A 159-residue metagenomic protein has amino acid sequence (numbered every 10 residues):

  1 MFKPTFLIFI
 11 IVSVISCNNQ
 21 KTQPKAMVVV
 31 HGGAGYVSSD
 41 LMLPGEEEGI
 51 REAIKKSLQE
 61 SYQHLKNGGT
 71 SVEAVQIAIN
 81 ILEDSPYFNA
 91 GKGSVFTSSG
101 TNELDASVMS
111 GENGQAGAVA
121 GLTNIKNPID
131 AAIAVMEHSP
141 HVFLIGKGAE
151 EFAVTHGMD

Functional and structural regions predicted by a protein language model:
M1-P24: Bacterial Sec-dependent N-terminal signal peptides
Q20-D159: Alpha/propeptide regions of enzymes that mature by internal proteolysis
